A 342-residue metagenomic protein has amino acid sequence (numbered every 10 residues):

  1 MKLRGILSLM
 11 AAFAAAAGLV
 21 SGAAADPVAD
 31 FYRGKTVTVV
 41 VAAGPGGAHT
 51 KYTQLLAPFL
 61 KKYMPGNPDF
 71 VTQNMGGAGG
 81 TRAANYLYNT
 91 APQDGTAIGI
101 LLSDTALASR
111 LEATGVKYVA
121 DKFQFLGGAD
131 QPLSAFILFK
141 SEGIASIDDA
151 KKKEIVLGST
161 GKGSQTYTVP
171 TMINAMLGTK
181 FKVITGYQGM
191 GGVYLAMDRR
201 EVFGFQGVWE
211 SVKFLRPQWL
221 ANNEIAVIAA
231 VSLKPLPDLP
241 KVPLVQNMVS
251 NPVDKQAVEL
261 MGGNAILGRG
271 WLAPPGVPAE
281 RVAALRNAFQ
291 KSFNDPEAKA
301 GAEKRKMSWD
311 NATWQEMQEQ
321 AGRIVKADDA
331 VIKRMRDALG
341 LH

Functional and structural regions predicted by a protein language model:
S8-G18: Bacterial N-terminal signal peptides
L19-A25: Sec/Tat signal peptide C-region and signal peptidase I cleavage site
R33-V37, A221-E224, G276-H342: An extracytoplasmic/periplasmic, membrane-proximal ligand-sensing/linker region
V37, K62-N67, Y86-A97, T105-R199 (+3 more regions): Hinge/capping helix and adjacent helix->loop/strand transition within the periplasmic-binding protein
T38-T53, G76-G79, G158-Q165: Extracytoplasmic "Venus flytrap"
S103-G115, Y167-M176, G204-M248: A ligand-binding cleft/hinge motif common to bilobed small-molecule-binding domains
D121-A129, K180-G186, R216-N264, T313 (+1 more regions): Short beta-strand->loop
